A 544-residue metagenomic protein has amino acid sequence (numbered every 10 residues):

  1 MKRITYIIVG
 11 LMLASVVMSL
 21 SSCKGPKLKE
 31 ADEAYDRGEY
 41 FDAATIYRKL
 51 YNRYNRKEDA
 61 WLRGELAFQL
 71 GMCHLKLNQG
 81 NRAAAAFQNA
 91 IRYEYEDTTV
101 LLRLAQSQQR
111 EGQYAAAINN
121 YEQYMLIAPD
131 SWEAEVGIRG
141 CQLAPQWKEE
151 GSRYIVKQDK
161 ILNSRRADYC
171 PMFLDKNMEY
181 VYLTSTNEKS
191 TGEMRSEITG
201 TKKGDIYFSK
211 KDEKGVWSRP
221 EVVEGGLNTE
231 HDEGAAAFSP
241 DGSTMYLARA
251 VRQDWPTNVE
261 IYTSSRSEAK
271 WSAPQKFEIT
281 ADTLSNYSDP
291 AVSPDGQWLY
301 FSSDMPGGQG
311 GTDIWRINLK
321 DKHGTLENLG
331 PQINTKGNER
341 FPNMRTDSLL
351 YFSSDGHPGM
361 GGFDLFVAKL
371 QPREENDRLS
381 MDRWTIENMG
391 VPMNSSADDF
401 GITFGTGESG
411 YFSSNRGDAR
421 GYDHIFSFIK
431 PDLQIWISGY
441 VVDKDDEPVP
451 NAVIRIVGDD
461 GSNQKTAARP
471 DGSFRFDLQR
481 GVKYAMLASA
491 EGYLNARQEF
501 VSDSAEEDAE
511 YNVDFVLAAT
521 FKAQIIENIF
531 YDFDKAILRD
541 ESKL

Functional and structural regions predicted by a protein language model:
M1-G10: Bacterial N-terminal signal peptides that target proteins for export
V9-M18: Hydrophobic helical h-region of N-terminal Sec-dependent signal peptides in bacterial secretory/periplasmic proteins
L20-C23: N-terminal Sec signal peptide cleavage junction
G25, R37, F41, K76 (+9 more regions): Short, conserved micro-motifs composed of acidic
R37-G38, W61, Y95, A115 (+1 more regions): Soluble non-cytosolic domains of exported or imported proteins
Y51-R63: Flexible helix-coil transition and linker loops at the boundaries of alpha-helical arrays
L433-L544: Periplasmic peptidoglycan-binding/tethering modules of Gram-negative envelope proteins
